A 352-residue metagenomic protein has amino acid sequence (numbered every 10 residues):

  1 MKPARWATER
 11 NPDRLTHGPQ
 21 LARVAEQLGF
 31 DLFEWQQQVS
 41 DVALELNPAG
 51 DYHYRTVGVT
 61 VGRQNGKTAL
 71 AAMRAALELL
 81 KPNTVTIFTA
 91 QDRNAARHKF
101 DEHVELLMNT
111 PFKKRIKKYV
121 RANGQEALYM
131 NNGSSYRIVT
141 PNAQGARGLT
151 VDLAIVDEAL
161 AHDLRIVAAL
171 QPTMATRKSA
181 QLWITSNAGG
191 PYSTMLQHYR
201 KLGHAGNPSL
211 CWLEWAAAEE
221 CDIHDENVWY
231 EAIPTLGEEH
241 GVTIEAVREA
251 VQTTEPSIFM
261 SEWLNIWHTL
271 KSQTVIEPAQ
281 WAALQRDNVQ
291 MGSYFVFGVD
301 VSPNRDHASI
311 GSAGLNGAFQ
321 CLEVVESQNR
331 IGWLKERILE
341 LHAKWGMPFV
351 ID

Functional and structural regions predicted by a protein language model:
M1-T56, K114, A216-A218, E226-P234 (+2 more regions): N-terminal accessory segments
G50-R74: Walker A/P-loop
E78-R97: Conserved SF1/SF2 helicase motif Ia
T84, D101, L107-M108, R115-K117 (+5 more regions): ASCE P-loop NTPase helicase motor core
K99-D152: Inter-Walker segment of RecA-like/P-loop motor cores
M130-N132, Q285-N288, N304-D352: Nucleic-acid-processing active sites and adjacent nucleic-acid-binding tracks, predominantly divalent metal-dependent
D157-E158: Walker B catalytic acidic pair
W215-G298: ATPase catalytic-site recognition across NTP-hydrolyzing enzymes
